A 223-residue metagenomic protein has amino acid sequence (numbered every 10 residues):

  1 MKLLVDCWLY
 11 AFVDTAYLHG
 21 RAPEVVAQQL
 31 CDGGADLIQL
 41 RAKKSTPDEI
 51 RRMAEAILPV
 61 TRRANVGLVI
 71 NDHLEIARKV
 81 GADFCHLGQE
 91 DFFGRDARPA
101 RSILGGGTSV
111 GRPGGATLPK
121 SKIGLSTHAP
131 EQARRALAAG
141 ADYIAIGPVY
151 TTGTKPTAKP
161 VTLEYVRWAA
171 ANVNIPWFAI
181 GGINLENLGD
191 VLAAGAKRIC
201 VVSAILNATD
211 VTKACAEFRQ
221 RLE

Functional and structural regions predicted by a protein language model:
M1-R95, R101-I103, P119-D142, A158-V161 (+5 more regions): Conserved N-terminal beta1-alpha1 strand-loop-helix module at the mouth
D96-R98, G107-L118: Short, low-complexity intrinsically disordered segments enriched in A/P/G/S/L with frequent Arg, especially at protein
I146, A179-I183, I199-I205: Glycine-rich beta-strand-to-loop/alpha-helix junction loops that act as flexible
P148-Y150: Active-site beta->alpha loop and helix N-cap motifs at the rims of alpha/beta catalytic domains
A196: Phosphate/ribose-phosphate-bearing ligand recognition and processing surfaces, centered on ADP-ribose/NAD(+/P+) systems
